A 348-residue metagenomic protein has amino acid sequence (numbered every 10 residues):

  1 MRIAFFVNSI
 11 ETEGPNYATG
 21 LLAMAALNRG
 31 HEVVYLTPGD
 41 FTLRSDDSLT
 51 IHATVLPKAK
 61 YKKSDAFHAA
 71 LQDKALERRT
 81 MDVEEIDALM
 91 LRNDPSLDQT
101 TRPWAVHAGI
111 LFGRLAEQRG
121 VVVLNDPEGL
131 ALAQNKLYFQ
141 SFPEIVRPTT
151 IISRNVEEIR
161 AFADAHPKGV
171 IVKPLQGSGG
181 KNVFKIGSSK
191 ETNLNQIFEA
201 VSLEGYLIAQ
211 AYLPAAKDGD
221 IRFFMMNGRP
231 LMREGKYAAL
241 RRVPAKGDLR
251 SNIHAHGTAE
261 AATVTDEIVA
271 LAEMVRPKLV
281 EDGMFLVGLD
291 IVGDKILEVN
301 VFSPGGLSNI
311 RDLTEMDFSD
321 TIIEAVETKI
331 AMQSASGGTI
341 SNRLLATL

Functional and structural regions predicted by a protein language model:
M1-A4: Extreme N-terminal starter segment of soluble prokaryotic enzymes
F6-V7, E260-L348: ATP-dependent carboxylate activation and anion-phosphoryl transfer catalytic cores that bind Mg-ATP to form
V7-N8, T12-P15, V243-A245, F285: Charge-biased, low-complexity intrinsically disordered regions
E11-N28, V34-T149: Conserved N-proximal alpha/beta basic substrate-recognition cap immediately N-terminal to, or forming the N-lobe
A18-G20, V156-E157, H166-K168, G179-I268 (+1 more regions): Phosphate-binding site of ATP-dependent enzymes
P127-A131, R242-P244, V292-I296: Short glycine-enriched loops at secondary-structure junctions
E144-P167: Rossmann-like NAD(P)H-binding beta-loop-alpha module
V170-V172, L207-Q210, G283-G288: A short linear hydrophobic-aromatic micro-motif
